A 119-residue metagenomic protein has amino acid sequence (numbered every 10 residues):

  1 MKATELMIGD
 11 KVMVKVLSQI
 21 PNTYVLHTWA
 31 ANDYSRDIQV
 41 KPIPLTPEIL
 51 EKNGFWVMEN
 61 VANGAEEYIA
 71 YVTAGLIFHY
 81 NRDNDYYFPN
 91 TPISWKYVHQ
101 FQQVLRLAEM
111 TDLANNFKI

Functional and structural regions predicted by a protein language model:
M1-L6: Mixed-charge, Lys/Arg-rich low-complexity intrinsically disordered regions
M7, P44-V57: Amphipathic alpha-helical segments
D10-K11, V16-D33: Short beta-strand-centered aromatic/proline hotspots
L17-P21, Y34, E59-E67, F117: Intrinsically disordered, low-complexity coil segments
T28, N32-D33, G75-Y87: Amphipathic N-proximal alpha-helical interface segments
T28-P44: Short, structured interface segments
N53-N81: Amphipathic, interaction-prone secondary-structure segments
F88-K118: Short, compact, well-ordered microdomains
